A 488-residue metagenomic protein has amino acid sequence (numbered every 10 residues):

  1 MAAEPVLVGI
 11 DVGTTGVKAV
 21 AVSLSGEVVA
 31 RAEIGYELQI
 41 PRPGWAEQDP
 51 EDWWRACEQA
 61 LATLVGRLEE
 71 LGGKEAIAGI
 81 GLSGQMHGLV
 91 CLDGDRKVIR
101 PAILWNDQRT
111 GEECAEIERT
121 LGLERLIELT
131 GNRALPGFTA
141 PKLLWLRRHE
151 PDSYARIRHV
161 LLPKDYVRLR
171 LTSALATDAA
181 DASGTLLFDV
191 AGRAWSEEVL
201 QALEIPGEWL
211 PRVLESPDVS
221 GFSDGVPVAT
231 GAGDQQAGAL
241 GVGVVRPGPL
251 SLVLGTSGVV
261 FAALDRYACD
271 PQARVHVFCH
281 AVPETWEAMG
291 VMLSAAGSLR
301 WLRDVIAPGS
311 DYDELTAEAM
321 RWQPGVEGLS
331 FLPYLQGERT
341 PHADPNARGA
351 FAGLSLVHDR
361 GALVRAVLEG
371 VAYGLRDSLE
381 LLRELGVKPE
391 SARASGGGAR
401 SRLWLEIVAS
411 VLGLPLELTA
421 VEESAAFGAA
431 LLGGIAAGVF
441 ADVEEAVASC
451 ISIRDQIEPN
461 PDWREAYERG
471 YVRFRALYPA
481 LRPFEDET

Functional and structural regions predicted by a protein language model:
M1-R100, E128, R156, D224-T230 (+2 more regions): N-terminal glycine/serine-rich phosphate-binding loop of ATP-dependent small-molecule kinases, especially carbohydrate
A2, L7-I10, P50, G111 (+6 more regions): Active-site core segments that coordinate phosphate-bearing ligands/cofactors across diverse enzyme families
G16, M86, L210, G328 (+1 more regions): Short glycine-rich loop/turn motifs
A30-I34, P211, D455: Structural signal for short hydrophobic segments within the conserved structured cores of catalytic domains across
L68-W105, R133-T139, R168-D189, L214-E215 (+1 more regions): Short beta-strand-loop/turn "lid" adjacent to the catalytic site in phosphate-handling enzymes
G73-A76, W209, K388: Short loop/turn motifs at secondary-structure junctions
E204-S223: Short, intrinsically disordered, charge-balanced linker/junction segments flanking boundaries in proteins
